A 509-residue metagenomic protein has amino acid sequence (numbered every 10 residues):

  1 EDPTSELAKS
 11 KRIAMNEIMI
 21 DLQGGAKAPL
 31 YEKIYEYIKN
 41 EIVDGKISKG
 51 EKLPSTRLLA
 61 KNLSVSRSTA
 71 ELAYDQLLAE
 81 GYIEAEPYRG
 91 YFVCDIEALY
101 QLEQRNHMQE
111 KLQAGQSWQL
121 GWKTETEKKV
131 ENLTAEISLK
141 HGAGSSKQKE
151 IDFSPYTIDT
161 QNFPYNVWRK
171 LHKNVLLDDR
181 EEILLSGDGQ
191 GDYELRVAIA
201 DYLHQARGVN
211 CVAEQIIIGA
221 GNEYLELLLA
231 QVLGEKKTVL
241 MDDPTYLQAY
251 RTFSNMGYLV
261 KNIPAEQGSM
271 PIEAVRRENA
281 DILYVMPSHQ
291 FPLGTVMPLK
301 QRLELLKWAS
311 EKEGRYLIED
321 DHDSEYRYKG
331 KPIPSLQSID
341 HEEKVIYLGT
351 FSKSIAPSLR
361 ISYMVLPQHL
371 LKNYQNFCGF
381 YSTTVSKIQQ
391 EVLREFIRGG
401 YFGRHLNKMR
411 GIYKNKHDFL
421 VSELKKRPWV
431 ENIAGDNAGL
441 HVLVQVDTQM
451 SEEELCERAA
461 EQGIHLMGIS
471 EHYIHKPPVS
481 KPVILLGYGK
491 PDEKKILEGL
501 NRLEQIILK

Functional and structural regions predicted by a protein language model:
E1-K173, H369, G379-S386, Q390 (+7 more regions): N-terminal basic, amphipathic alpha-helical segments
I83, L259, R315-Y316, I464-H465: Residue-level detector of anion-binding/catalytic polar loops
H172-E313, E325, K331-I339, Y413: Conserved core of the PLP fold type I
I199, D243, L247-T252, L305 (+10 more regions): A generic "structured core" feature
I217, L259-I263, I346, A434 (+1 more regions): General small-molecule cofactor/ligand-binding pocket signal
P332-F351, K372-N373, I484: Conserved active-site segment immediately N-terminal to the catalytic lysine that forms the internal aldimine
V345-K426, N432-D436: PLP-dependent aminotransferase class I/II
